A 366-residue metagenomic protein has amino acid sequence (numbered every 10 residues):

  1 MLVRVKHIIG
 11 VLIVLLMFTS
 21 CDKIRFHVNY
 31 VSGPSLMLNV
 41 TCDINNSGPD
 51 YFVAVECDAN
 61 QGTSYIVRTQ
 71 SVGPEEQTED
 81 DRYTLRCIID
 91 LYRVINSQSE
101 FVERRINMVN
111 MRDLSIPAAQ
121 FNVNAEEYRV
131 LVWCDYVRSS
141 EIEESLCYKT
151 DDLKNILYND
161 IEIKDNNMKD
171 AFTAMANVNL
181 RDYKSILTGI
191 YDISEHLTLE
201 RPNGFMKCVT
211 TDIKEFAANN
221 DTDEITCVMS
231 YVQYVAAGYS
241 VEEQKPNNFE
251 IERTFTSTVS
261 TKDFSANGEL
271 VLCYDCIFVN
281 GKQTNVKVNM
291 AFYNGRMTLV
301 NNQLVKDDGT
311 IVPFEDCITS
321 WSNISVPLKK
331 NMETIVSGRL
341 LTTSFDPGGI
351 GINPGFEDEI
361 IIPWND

Functional and structural regions predicted by a protein language model:
M1-I9: Bacterial N-terminal signal peptides that target proteins for export
M17-S20: C-terminal motif of bacterial Sec signal peptides marking the signal peptidase cleavage site
D22-R25: Bacterial signal peptide processing site
H27-Q70, L199-I213: A short, Gly/Thr-enriched small/hydrophobic beta-strand-prone motif that recurs across taxa
N45-S47, E56-V67, N289, D307-D366: Low-complexity, acidic Ser/Thr/Pro-rich "mucin-like" tracts of secreted and single-pass surface proteins
V67-E144, A217-L328, I362-D366: Tryptophan-paired
N107-S115, R138-S194, T298-T343: Structured interaction patches on ligand/partner-binding surfaces of diverse proteins
S185-Y191, E200-G204, T210-D223: Secondary-structure boundary elements
